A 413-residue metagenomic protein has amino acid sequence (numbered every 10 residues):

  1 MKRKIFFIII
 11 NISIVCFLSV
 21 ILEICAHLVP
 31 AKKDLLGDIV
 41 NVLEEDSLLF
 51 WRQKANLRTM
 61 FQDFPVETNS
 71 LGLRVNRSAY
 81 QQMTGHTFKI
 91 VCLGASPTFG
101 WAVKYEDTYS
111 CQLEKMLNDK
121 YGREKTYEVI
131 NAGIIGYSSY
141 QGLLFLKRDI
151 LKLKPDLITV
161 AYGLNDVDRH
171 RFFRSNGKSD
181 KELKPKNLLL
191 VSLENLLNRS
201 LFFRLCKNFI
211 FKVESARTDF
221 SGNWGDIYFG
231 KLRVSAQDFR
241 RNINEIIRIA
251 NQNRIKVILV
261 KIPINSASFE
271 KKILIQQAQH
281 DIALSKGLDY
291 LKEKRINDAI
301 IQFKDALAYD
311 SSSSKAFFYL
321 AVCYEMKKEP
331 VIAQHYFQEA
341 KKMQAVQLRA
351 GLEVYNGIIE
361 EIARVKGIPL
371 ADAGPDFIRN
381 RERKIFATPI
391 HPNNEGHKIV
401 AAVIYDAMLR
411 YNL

Functional and structural regions predicted by a protein language model:
I9-I24: Hydrophobic membrane-insertion alpha-helices, especially the h-region of bacterial N-terminal signal peptides
I24-L36, S268-F269: Helix-to-loop transition at the C-terminal end of transmembrane segments
A31-E124, N380: Membrane/wall-proximal cationic-aromatic binding patches
K89-L93, I130, I158-V160: Conserved beta-strand elements of the Class I
D107, R123, G163-E361, V365 (+1 more regions): Serine-dependent acyl-ester chemistry module
G122-L151: A conserved hydrophobic secondary-structure block that centers on an alpha-helix together with its immediately flanking
S139, L143, A236, R240 (+1 more regions): Short, amphipathic alpha-helical "lid/cap" segments that border enzyme active or binding sites
I150-T159, L164: Proline-aspartate-enriched helix->loop->beta-strand connector
